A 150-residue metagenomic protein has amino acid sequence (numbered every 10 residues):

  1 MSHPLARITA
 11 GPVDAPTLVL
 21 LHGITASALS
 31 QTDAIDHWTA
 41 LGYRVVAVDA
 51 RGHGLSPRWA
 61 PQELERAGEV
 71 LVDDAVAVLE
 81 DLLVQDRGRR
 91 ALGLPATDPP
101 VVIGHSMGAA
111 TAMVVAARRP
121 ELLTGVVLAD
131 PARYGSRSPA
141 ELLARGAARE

Functional and structural regions predicted by a protein language model:
M1-V19, A40-Y43, P61-E63, G68-V70 (+3 more regions): Alpha/beta-hydrolase fold catalytic core
A6-R58: Conserved HGGG/HGGXW glycine-rich cap/lid loop of the alpha/beta-hydrolase fold
I24, A40, D73, E80 (+2 more regions): Membrane-interface segments of envelope glycosyltransferases acting on lipid-linked substrates or membrane lipids
A26, G52, A109, R133-Y134: Active-site micro-motifs of SAM-dependent methyltransferase domains
A40, A50-I103: Active-site loop/oxyanion-hole signature of alpha/beta-hydrolase fold enzymes
G104-G108, A112: Gly/Ala-rich beta-loop-alpha elbow adjacent to hydrolase catalytic centers
M113, A117, T124-E150: Flexible "cap/lid" loop of the alpha/beta hydrolase fold
